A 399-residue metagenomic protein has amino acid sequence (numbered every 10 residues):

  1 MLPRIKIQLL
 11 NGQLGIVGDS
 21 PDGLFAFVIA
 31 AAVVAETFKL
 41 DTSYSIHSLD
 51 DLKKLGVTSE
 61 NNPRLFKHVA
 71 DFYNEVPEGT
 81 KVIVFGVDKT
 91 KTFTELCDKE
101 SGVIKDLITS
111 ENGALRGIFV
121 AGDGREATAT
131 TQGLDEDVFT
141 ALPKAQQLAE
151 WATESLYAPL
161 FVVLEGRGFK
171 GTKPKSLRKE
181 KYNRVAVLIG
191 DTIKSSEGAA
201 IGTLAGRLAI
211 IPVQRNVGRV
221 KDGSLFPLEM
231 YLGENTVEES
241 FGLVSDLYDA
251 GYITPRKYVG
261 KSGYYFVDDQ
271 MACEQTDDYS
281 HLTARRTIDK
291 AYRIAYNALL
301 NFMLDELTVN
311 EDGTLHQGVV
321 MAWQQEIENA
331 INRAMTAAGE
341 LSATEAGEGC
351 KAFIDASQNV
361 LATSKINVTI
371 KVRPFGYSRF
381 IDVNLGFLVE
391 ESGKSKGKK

Functional and structural regions predicted by a protein language model:
M1-A32, L228-Y264, D269, G347-K351 (+1 more regions): Anaerobic metallocofactor- and corrinoid-dependent redox/one-carbon enzyme cores, especially those from methanogenesis
M1-T172: Small-residue-rich
S20-P21, E165-R167, R178, K194-E197 (+1 more regions): Short, ordered beta-strand-loop transition motifs
K39, I210-E326, V372-K399: Long, contiguous, structured domain-core segments that constitute the functional module of a protein
H47, V82, V87, F93-T94 (+1 more regions): Compositionally biased, low-complexity/repeat regions
N61, G133-T140, Y279, T283 (+3 more regions): Catalytic cores of large soluble enzymes that bind and process phosphate-bearing ligands
L115-D249: Conserved, well-structured core segments that form the ligand-binding/active-site neighborhood of functional domains
V319-E348: Short, hydrophobic/π-rich interface segment
